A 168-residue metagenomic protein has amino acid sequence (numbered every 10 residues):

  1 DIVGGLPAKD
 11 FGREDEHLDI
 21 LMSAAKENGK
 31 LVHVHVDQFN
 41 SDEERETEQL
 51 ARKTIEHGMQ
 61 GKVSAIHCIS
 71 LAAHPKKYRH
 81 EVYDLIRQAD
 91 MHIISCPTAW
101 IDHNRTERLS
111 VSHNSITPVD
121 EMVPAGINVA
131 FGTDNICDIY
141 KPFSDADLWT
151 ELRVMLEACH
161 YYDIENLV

Functional and structural regions predicted by a protein language model:
D1-S64, S70-I93, L109-F131: Histidine/acidic residue-rich metal-binding segments in metalloenzymes
R52-V63, A99, H103, N114-V168: His/Asp/Glu-enriched, well-ordered alpha-helical/loop segment that forms or immediately abuts the divalent-metal
H67-I69, P97-T106: Short, basic, glycine/proline-bearing loop/turn elements
